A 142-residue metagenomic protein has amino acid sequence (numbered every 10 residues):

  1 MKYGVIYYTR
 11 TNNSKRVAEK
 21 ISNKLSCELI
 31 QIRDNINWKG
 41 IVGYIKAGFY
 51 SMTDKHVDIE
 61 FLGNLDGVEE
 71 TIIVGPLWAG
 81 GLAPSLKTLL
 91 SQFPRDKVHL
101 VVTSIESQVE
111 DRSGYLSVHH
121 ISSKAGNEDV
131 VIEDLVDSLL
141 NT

Functional and structural regions predicted by a protein language model:
M1-E70, G80-P84, D137-N141: N-terminal beta1-alpha1-beta2 submodule of the flavodoxin-like/Rossmannoid cofactor-binding fold
Y7, T11, P76, V102-S104 (+1 more regions): Short loop or secondary-structure boundary microenvironments that flank and position key functional residues
K24, Q92-D96, T142: Alpha-helix C-cap/termination motif
I32-I36, T103-E106, I121-N127: Short, acidic/turn-prone active-site loops that include or flank metal/cofactor- and phosphate-binding residues
N37-V42, Q108-R112, G126-L135: Short, charged, surface-exposed secondary-structure boundary motifs
Y44-H120: Helix-loop-strand module that forms the ligand-binding subsite of alpha/beta enzymes
S117-T142: Glycine-rich phosphate/pyrophosphate-binding loop and the adjoining helix
